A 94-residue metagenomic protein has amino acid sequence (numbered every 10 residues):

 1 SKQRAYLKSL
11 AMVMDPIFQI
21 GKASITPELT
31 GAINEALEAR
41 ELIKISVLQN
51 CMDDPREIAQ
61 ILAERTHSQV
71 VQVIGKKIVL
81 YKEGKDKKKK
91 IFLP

Functional and structural regions predicted by a protein language model:
S1-P94: Positively charged, polar, low-complexity stretches
